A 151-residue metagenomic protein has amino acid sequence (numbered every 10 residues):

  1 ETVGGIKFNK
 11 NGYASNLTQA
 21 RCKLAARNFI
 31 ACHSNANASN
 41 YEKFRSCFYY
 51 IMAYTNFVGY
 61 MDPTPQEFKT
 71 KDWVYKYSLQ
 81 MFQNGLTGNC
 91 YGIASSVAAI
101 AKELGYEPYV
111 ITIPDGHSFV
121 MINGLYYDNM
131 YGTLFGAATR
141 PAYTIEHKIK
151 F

Functional and structural regions predicted by a protein language model:
G5: Alpha/beta-hydrolase fold active-site neighborhood
N9-Y13: Cofactor-/ligand-binding subdomain signature composed of acidic, glycine-rich, tryptophan-containing flexible loops
S15-F82: Secondary-structure boundary elements
L17, L24, F48, M52 (+9 more regions): Generic detector of leucine side chains in alpha-helical contexts
N37, T87, A137: Flexible, glycine- and charge-enriched loops at secondary-structure boundaries
G59-S118: Active-site neighborhood of thiol-dependent amide/isopeptide-bond enzymes
G92-K150: Hydrophobic/aromatic-rich core segments of domains that either
